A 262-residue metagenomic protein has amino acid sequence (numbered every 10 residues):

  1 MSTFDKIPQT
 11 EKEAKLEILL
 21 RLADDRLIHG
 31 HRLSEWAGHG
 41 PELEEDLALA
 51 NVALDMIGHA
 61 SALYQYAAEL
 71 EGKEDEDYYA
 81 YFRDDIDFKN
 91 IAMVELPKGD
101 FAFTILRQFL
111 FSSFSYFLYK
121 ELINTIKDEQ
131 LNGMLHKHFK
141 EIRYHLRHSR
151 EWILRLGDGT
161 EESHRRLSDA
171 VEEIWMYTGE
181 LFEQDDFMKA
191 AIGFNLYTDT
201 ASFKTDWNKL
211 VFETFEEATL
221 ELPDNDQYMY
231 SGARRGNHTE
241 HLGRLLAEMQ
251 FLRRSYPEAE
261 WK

Functional and structural regions predicted by a protein language model:
T3-L20, F82-Q108, T125, G159-T160 (+1 more regions): Acidic/His metal-coordination segments adjacent to aromatic residues that form catalytic metal sites in metalloenzymes
A14-R21, G40-H59, T104, Q130-I142: Alpha-helical scaffold segments that form or flank carboxylate-/histidine-based iron centers
D25-L33, H59, L63, F111-Y119 (+2 more regions): Amphipathic, well-ordered alpha-helical segments in soluble domains
H29-N51, S115-L131: Helix-loop segments that flank and shape redox-cofactor active sites
A53-F82, R150-L154: Conserved alpha-helical segments that form or flank metal/cofactor-binding pockets of metalloenzymes
M93-H148: Internal, conserved structured core segments that host functional sites
Q130-G193: A contiguous pocket-lining binding segment that forms or flanks enzyme active sites
R165-K262: Extended, helix-rich structural scaffolds rather than catalytic motifs
